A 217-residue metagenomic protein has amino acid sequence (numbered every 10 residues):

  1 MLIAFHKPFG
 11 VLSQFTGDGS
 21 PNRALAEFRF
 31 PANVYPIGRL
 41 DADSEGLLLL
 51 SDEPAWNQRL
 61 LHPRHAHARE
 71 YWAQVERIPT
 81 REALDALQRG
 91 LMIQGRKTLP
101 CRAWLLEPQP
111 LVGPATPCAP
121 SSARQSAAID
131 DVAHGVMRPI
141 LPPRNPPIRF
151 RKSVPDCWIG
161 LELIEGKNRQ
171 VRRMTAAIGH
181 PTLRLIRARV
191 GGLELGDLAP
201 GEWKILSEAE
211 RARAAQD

Functional and structural regions predicted by a protein language model:
M1-T116, D130-D131, G135-D217: RNA pseudouridine synthases
P117-S121: Intrinsic disorder
S122-S126, D130: Low-complexity, intrinsically disordered segments with a bias for serine/threonine
